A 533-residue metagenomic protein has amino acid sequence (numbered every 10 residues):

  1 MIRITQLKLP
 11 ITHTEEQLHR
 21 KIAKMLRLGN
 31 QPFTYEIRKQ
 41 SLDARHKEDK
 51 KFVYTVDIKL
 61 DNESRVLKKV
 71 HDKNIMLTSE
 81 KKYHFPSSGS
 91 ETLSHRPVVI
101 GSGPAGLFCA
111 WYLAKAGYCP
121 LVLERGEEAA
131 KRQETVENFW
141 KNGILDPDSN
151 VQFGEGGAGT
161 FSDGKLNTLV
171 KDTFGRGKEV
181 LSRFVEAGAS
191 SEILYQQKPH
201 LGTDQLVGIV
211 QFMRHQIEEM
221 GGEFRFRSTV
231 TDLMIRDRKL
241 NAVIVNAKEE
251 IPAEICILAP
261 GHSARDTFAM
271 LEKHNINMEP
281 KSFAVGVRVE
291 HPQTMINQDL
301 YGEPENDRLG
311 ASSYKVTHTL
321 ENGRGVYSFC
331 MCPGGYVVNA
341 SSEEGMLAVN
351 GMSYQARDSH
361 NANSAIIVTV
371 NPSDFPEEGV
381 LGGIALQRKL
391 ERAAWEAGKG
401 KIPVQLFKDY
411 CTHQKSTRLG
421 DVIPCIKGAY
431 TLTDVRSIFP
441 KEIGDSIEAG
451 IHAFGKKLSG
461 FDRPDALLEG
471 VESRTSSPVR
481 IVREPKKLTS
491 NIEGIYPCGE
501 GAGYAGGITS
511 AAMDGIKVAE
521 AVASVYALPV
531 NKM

Functional and structural regions predicted by a protein language model:
M1-K50, V56-F161, K165-M533: Residues forming the flavin
